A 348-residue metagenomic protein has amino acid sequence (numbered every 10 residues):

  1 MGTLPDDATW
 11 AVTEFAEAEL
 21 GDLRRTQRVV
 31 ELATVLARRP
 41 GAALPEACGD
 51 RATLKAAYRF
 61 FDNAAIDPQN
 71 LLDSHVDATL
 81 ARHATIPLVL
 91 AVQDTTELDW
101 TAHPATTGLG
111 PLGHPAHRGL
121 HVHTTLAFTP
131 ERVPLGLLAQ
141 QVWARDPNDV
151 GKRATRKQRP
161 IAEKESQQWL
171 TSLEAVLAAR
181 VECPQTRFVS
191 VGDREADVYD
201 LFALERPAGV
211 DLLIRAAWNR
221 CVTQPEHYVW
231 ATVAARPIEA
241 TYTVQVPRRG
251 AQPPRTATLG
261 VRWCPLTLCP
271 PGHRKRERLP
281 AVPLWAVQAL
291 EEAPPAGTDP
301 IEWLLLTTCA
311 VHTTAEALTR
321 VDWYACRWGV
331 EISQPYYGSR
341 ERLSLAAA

Functional and structural regions predicted by a protein language model:
M1-T106, H114-H121, L126-A348: Single, function-defining residue in the core of a domain
